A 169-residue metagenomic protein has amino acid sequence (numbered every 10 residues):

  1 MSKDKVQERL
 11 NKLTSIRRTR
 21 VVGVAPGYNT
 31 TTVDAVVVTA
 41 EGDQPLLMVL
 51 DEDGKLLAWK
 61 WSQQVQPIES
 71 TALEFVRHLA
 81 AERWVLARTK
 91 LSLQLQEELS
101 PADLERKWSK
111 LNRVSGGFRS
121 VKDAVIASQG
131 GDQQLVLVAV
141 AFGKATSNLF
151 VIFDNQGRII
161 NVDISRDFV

Functional and structural regions predicted by a protein language model:
M1, E82-E97: Short, well-ordered alpha-helical segments enriched in acidic and aromatic residues
D4, E8, L73-R77, V85-T89 (+1 more regions): Solvent-exposed, polar/charged alpha-helical surfaces in well-ordered, non-transmembrane soluble domains, broadly
V6-D53, S109-S165: Surface-exposed, charged secondary-structure patches
L47-A81: Short, low-complexity N-terminal intrinsically disordered segments enriched in polar/charged residues
Q64-Q66, R166-V169: A short acidic/small-residue loop/turn micro-motif
L95, G157, D167-V169: Solvent-exposed loop/turn segments at secondary-structure junctions within structured extracellular/periplasmic domains
E97-L111: Short, charge-rich amphipathic alpha-helical segments embedded in non-transmembrane helical bundles/solenoids
